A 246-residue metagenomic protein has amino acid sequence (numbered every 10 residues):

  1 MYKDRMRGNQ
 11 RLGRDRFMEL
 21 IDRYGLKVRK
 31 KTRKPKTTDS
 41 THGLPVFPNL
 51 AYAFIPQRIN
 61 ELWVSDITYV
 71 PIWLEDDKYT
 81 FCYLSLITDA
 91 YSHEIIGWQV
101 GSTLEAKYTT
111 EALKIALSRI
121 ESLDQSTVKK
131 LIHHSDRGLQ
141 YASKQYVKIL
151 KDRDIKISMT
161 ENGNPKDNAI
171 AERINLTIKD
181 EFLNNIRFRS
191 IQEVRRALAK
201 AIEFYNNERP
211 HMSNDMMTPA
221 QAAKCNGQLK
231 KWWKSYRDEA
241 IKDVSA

Functional and structural regions predicted by a protein language model:
M1, F17, I21, A51 (+12 more regions): Mobile genetic element proteins and their domesticated derivatives, centered on retroelements and DNA transposons
M1-I59, N164, T218-L229: Basic, flexible linker segments flanking DNA-binding modules in nucleic acid-interacting mobile-element proteins
Q10, D124-K129: Short helix-terminating capping/connector loops at secondary-structure junctions
K30-K36, K130-R137, K151-I170, I186-I191: RNase H-like polynucleotidyl transferase catalytic core
I55-I96: An active-site-proximal beta-strand-loop segment
T68, Y91, Q99, G138 (+1 more regions): Anionic group-transfer/hydrolysis microenvironments
T80, Q99-D124: Active-site beta-loop-alpha junctions of metal-dependent nucleic acid enzymes, especially the RNase H-like/DDE
K144, K151-I155, T177-A246: C-terminal domain-tail junction helix/linker
